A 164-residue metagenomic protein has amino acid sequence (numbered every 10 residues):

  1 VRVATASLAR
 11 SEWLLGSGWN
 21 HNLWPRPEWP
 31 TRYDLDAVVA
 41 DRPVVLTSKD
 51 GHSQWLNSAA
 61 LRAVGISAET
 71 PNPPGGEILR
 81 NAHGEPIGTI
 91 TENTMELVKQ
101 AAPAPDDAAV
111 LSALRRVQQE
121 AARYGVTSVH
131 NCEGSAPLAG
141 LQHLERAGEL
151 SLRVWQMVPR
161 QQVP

Functional and structural regions predicted by a protein language model:
V1-P164: Divalent metal-binding segments
